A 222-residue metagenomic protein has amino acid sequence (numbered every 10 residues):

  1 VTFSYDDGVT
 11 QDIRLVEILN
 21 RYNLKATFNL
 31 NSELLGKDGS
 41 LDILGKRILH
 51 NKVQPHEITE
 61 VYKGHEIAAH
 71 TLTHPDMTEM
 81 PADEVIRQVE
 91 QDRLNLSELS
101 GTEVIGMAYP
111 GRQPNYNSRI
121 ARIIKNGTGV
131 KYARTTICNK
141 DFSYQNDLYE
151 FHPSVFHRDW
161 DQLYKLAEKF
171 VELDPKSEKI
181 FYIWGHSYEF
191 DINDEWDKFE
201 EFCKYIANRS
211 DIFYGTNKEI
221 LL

Functional and structural regions predicted by a protein language model:
V1-Y5, V9-E17, E98-L99, P114-L222: C-terminal active-site subregion of NodB/CE4 polysaccharide deacetylases
Y22-R119, G127-K131, T136-F151, V155 (+1 more regions): Metal-dependent polysaccharide deacetylase catalytic core of the NodB/CE4 family, i.e., the active-site-bearing domain
